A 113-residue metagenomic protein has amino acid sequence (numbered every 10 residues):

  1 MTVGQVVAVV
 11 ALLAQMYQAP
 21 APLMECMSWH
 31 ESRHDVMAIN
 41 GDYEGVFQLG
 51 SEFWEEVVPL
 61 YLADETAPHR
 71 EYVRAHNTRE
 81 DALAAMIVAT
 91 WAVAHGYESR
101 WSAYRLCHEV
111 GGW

Functional and structural regions predicted by a protein language model:
M1-H34: Export/targeting segments at the very N-terminus of extracytoplasmic proteins
L13-A14, V36-Y43, E71-A82: Second-shell loop/turn segments in exported
A19-C26, E44-E52, A84-A92, S102: Extracytoplasmic/secreted proteins, especially bacterial periplasmic and envelope-associated proteins
W29-R33, S51-P59, T90-E98, H108 (+1 more regions): Sec-exported extracytoplasmic/periplasmic mature domains
D42-P68: Substrate-binding/active-site groove segments that recognize and process beta-1,4-linked N-acetyl-hexosamine
L60-W91: Mid-chain, structured segments of secreted extracytoplasmic proteins
